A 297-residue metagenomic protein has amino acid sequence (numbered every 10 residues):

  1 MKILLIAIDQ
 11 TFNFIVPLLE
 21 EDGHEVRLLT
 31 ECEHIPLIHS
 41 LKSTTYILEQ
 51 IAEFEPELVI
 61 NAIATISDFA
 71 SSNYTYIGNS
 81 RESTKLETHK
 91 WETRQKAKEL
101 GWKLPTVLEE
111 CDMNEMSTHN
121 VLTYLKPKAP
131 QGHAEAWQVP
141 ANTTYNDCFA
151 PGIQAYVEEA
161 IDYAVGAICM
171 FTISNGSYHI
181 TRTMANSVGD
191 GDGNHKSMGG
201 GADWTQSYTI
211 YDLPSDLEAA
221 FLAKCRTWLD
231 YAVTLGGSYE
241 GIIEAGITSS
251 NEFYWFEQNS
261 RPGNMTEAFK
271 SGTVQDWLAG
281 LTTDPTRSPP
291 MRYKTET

Functional and structural regions predicted by a protein language model:
L4-F14: Glycine-rich adenosine-cofactor-binding loop
F14-H24: A short, Lys/Arg-enriched amphipathic alpha-helix followed by its capping loop at the start of a domain
E33-H119, P130-Q131: Conserved N-proximal alpha/beta basic substrate-recognition cap immediately N-terminal to, or forming the N-lobe
E99, K103-P105, A136-G166, H195 (+2 more regions): Conserved ATP-binding module of the ATP-grasp superfamily
T123-Q138: Conserved anion/nucleotide-ligand pocket segment
A164, C169-D230, N259-T282: ATP-dependent carboxylate/phosphate-activation module, predominantly the ATP-grasp catalytic core and closely related
L229-E267: Conserved metal-phosphate-binding beta-hairpin within the catalytic cores of diverse ATP-dependent phosphoryl-transfer
L278-T297: Peripheral (often C-terminal) accessory segments that flank ATP-dependent C-N-forming ligase machineries
